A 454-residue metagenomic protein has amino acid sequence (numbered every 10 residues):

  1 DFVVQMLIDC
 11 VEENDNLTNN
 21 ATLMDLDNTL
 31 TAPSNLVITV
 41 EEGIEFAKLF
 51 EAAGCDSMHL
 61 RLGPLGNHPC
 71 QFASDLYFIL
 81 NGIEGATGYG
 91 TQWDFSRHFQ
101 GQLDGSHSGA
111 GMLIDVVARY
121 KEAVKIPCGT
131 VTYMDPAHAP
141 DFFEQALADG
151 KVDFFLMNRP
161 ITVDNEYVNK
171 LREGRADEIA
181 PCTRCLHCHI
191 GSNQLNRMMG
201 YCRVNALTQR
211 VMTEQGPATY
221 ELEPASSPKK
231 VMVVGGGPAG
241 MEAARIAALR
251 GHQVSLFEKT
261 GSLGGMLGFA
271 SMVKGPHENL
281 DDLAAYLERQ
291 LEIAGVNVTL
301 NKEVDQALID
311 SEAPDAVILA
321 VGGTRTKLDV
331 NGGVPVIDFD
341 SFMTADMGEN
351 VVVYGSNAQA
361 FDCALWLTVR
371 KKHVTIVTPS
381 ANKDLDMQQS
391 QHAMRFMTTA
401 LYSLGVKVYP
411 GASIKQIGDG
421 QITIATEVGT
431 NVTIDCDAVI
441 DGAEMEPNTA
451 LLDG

Functional and structural regions predicted by a protein language model:
D1-V234, P238, E242-L249, Q253 (+1 more regions): Flavin-dependent oxidoreductase catalytic cores
L7-D9, L60-G63, V131, F155-P160 (+16 more regions): Generic beta-strand/beta-sheet core signal
L17-N19, C70-F72, M266-M272, V330-N331 (+1 more regions): Short acidic, glycine/proline-rich loop/turn micro-motifs
I38-E42, S108-M112, H138, N279 (+4 more regions): Soluble or luminal CAZymes and related metallo-dependent hydrolases
A52, E122-A123, L249, I293 (+3 more regions): Residues at the C-terminal ends
D141-L156, P160-E166, K170, D177 (+8 more regions): C-terminal structured "cap/appendage" subdomains that terminate the fold
P224-F257, L300-A313, A320-Q389, T423-G454: Rossmann-like dinucleotide/flavin-binding elements
Q253-I293, Q359, A364-A412: Rossmann-like dinucleotide-binding cores of NAD(P)H-dependent redox enzymes
